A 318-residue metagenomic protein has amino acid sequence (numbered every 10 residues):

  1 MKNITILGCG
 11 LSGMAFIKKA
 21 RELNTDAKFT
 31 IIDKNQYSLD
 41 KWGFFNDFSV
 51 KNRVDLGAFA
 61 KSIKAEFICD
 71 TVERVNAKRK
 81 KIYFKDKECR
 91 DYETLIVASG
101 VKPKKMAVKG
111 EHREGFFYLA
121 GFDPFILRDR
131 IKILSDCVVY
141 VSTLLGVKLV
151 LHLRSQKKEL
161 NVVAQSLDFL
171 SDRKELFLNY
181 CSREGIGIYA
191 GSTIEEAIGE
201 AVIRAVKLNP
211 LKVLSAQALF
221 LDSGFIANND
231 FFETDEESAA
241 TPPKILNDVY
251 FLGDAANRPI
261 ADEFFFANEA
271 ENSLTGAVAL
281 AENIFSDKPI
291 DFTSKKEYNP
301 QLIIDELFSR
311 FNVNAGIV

Functional and structural regions predicted by a protein language model:
M1-L7, K19, I63-D136, K207-V213 (+2 more regions): FAD-binding core/adjacent interface of flavoenzyme oxidoreductases
K2-E66, V147-D172: Beta1-alpha1 glycine-rich phosphate/pyrophosphate-binding loop at the start of Rossmann-like nucleotide-binding domains
G8-L11, A120, Y140-L144: Glycine-rich Rossmann-fold phosphate-binding loop(s) that bind the pyrophosphate of adenine dinucleotide cofactors
K28, E66-Y83, R90, S155-A239: A Rossmann-like FAD-binding core segment of flavoenzymes
A60, K64-A65, F116, I186-G187 (+2 more regions): Short, conserved active-site loop motifs that form the nucleotide-linked donor/cofactor pocket
E236-Y250, V313: FAD-binding beta-loop-beta segment adjacent to the flavin cofactor pocket
D248, L252-F308: A conserved FAD-binding loop/helix module that cradles the flavin
E306-V318: C-terminal auxiliary extensions adjacent to catalytic cores
